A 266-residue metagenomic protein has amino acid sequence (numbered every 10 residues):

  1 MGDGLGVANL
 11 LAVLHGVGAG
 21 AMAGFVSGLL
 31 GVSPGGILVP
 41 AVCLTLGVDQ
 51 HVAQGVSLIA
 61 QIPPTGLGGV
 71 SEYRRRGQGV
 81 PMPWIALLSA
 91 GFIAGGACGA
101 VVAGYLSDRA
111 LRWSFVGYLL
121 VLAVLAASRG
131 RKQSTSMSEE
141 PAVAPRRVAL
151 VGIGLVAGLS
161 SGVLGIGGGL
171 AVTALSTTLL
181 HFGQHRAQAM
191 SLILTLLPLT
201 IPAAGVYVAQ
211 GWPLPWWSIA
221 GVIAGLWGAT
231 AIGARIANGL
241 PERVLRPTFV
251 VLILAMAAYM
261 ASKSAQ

Functional and structural regions predicted by a protein language model:
M1-F25, S33, I37-H51, S71-L164 (+4 more regions): Juxtamembrane transmembrane-helix boundary motif
Q50-L58, Q188-L192: Small-residue hotspots at the loop-to-helix junctions and early N-terminal turns of transmembrane alpha-helices
I59-L67, A94-G95, V102, I193-I201: Membrane-embedded alpha-helical segments of transport systems, primarily multispan ion/solute transporters
